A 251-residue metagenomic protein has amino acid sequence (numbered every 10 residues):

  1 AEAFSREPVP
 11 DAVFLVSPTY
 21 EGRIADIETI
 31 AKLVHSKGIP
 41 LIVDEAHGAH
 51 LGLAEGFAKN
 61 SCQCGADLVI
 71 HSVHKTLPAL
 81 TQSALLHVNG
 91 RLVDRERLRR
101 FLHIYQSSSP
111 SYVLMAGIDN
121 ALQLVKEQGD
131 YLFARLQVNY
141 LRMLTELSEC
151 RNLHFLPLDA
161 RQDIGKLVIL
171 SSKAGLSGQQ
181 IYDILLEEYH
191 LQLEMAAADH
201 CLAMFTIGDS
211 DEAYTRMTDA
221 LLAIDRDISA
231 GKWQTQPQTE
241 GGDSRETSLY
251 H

Functional and structural regions predicted by a protein language model:
A1-P157: Conserved PLP-enzyme active-site core in the AAT-like
T145-H251: Conserved C-terminal alpha-helix-loop-beta "cap" of PLP-dependent enzymes that closes/shapes the active-site mouth
